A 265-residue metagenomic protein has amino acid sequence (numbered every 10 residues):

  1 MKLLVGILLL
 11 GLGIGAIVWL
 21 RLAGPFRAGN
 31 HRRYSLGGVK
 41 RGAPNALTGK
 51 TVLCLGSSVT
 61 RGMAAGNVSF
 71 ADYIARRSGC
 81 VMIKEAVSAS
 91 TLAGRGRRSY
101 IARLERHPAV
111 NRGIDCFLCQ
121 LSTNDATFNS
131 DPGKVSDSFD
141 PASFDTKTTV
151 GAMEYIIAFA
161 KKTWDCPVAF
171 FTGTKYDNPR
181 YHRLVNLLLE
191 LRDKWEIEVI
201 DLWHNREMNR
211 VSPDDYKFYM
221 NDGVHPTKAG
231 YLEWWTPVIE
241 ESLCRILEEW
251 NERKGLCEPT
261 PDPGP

Functional and structural regions predicted by a protein language model:
M1-L55, V59-G66, R76, A109-D115 (+3 more regions): N-terminal secretory targeting modules
T51-L53, V59-S143: Conserved SGNH/GDSL esterase-like catalytic core that processes O-acyl groups on lipids and polysaccharides
G66, R95-Y100, D145-A152, R180-L184 (+1 more regions): Soluble or luminal CAZymes and related metallo-dependent hydrolases
I74-A75, A160-K161, L191-R192, I197: A generic structural signal for well-ordered alpha-helical segments
Q120-N124, E154-L188: Active-site segments of SGNH/GDSL-like serine hydrolases that catalyze O-acetyl group transfer/hydrolysis on lipids
F139-T149, N221-T227: A short acidic, glycine-rich active-site loop that binds or catalyzes chemistry on phosphate/adenosine moieties
G173-P265: Catalytic His-Asp segment of secreted/periplasmic serine-dependent ester chemistry enzymes
